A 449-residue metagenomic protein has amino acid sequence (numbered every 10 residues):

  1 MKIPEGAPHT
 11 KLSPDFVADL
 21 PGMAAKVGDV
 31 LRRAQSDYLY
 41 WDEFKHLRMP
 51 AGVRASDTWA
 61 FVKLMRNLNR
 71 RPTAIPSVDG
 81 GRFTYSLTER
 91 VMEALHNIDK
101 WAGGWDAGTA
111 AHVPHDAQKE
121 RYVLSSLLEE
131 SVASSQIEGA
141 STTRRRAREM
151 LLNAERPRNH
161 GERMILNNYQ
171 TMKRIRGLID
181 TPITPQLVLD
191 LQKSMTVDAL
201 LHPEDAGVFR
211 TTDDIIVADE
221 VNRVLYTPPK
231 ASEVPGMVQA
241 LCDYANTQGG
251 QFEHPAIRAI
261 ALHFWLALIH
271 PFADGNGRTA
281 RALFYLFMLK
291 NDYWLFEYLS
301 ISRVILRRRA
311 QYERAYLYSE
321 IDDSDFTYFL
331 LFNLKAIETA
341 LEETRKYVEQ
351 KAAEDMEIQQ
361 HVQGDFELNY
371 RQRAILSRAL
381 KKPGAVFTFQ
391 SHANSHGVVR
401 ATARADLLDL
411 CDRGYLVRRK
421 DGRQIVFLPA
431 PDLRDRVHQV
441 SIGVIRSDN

Functional and structural regions predicted by a protein language model:
M1-N449: FIC/Doc superfamily catalytic core
